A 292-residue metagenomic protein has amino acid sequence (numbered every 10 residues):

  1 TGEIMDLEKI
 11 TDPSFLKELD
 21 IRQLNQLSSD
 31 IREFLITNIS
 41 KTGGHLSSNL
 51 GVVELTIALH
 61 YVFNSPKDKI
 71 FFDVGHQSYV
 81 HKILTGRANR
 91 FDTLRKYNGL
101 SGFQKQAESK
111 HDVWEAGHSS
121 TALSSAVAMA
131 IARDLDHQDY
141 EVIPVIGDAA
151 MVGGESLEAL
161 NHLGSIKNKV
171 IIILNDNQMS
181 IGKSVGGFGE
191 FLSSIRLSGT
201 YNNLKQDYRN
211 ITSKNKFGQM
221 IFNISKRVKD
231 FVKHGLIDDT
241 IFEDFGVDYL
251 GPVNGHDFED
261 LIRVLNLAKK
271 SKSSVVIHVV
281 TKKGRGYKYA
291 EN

Functional and structural regions predicted by a protein language model:
G2-T85, I241-L265, S271-T281: N-terminal amphipathic, basic-rich helices that act as targeting or association modules
L7, Q178-N292: Long, well-ordered, tryptophan-enriched scaffold segments
L24-S28, S48-V52, H118-A122, S156 (+6 more regions): Generic structural signal for well-ordered, non-membrane alpha-helical segments in soluble metabolic enzymes
L35, F63, L163, N177-Q178: A generic secondary-structure signal for well-formed alpha-helical elements
H45-I166: Cofactor-binding active-site loop characterized by glycine-rich and histidine/acidic residues
D73, V145-I146, I171-N175, H278-K282: Short beta-strand segments
G153-N175, V185, G189-S198: A short alpha/beta connector and helix-capping loop motif
